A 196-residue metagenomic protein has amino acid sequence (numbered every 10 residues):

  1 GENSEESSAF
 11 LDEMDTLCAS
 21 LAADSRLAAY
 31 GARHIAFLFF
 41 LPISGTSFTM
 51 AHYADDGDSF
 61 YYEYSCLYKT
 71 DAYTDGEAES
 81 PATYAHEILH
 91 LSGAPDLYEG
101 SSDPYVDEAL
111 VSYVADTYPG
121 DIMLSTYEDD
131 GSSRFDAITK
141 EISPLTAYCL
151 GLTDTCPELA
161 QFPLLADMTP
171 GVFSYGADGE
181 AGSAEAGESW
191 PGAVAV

Functional and structural regions predicted by a protein language model:
E2-S102: Active-site-proximal segment of zinc-dependent metalloprotease catalytic domains
E79, T126, S183-G187: Short, surface-exposed interaction loops/tails
E87, A115, E180-S183: Residue-level recognition of alpha-helix boundary/capping or hinge positions
L97-A177: Replace "(M1/M4/M9/M12/WLM)" with "(e.g., M1/M4/M8/M9/M12/M26/WLM)" and add "not limited to" to clarify scope
A177, A195-V196: Extracytoplasmic/surface-exposed domains of secreted proteins that mediate cell-envelope carbohydrate/peptidoglycan
E188-A195: Structural beta-strand segments of beta-rich domains
